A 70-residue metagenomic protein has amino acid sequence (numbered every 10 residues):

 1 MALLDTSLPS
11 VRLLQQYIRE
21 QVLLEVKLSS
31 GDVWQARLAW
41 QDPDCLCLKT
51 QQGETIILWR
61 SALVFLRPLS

Functional and structural regions predicted by a protein language model:
M1-Q35, D42-S70: Short glycine-rich, low-complexity segments
